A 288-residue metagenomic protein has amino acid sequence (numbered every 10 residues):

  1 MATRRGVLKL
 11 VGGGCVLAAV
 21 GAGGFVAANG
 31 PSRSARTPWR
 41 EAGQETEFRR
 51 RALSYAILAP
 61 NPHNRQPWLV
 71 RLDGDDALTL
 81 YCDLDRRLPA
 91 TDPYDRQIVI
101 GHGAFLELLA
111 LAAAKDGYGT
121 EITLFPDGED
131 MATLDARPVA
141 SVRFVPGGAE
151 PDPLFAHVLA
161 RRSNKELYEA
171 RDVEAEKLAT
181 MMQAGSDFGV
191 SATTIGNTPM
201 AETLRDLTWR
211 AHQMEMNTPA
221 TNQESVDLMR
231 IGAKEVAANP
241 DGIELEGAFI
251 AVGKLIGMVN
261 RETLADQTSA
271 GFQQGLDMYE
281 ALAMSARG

Functional and structural regions predicted by a protein language model:
A2-G288: Acidic, surface-exposed loops and disordered segments
